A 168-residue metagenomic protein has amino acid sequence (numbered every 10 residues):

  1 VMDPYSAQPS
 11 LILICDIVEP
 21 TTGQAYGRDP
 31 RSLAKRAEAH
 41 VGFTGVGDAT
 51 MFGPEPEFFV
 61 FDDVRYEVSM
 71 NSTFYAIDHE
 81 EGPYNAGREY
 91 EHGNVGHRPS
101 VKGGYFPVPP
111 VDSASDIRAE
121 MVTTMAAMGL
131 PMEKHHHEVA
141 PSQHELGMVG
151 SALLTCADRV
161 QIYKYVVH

Functional and structural regions predicted by a protein language model:
V1-H168: Glycine-rich, acidic/polar active-site loops that bind/position phosphate-bearing ligands
